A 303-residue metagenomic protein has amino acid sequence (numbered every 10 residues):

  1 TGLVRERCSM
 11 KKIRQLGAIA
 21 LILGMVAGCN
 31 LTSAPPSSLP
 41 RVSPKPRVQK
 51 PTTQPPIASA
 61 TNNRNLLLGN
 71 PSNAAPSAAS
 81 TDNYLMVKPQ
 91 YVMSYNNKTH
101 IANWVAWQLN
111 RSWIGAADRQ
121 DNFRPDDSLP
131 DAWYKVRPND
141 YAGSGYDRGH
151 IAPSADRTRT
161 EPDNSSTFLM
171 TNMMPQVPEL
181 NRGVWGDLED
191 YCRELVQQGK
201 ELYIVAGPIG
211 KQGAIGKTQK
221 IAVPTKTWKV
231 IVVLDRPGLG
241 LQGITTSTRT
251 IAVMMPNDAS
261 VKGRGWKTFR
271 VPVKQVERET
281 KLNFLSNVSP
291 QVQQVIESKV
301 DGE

Functional and structural regions predicted by a protein language model:
T1-S9: Short, Lys/Arg-enriched N-terminal segments with co-localized hydrophobic residues within the first ~10-30 amino acids
K11-A18, L23-E303: Domain-level detector for secreted/extracellular nuclease and nuclease-toxin modules, and for the ENPP-like C-terminal
